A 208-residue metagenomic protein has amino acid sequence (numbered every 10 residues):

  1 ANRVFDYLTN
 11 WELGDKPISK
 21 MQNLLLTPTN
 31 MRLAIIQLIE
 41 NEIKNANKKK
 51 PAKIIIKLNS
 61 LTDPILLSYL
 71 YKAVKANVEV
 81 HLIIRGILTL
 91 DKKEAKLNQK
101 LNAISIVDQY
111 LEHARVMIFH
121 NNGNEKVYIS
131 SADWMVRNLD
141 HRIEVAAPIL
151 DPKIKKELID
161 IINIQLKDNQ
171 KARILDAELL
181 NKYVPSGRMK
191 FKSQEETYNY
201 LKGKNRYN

Functional and structural regions predicted by a protein language model:
A1, W11-K20, T27-N208: PLD/PLD-like phosphodiesterase catalytic module centered on the HKD motif
